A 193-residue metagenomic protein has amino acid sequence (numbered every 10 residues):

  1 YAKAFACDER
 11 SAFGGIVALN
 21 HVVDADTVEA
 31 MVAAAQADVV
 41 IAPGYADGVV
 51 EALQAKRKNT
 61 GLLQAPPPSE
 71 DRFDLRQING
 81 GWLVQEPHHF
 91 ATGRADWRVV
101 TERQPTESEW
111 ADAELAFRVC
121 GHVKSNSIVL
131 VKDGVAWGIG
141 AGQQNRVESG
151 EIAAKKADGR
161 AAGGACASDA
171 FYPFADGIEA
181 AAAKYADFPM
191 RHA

Functional and structural regions predicted by a protein language model:
Y1-H192: ATP-dependent carboxylate/acyl-activation modules
